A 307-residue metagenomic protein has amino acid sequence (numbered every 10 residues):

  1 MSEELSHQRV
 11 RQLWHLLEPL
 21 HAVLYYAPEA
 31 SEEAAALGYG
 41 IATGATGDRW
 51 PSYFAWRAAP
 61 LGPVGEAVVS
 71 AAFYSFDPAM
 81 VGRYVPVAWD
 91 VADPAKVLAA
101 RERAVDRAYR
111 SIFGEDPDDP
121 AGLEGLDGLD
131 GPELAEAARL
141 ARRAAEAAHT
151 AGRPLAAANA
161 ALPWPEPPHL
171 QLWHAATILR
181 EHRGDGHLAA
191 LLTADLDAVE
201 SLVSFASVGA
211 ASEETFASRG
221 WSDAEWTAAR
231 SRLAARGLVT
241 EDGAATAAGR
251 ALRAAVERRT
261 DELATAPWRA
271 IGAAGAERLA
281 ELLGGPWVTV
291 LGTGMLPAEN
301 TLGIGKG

Functional and structural regions predicted by a protein language model:
M1-T227, A298-G307: Phosphate/adenylate-binding glycine loop and adjacent helical scaffold
G220-L296, I304: Accessory, usually C-terminal, subdomains that scaffold auxiliary metal cofactors
